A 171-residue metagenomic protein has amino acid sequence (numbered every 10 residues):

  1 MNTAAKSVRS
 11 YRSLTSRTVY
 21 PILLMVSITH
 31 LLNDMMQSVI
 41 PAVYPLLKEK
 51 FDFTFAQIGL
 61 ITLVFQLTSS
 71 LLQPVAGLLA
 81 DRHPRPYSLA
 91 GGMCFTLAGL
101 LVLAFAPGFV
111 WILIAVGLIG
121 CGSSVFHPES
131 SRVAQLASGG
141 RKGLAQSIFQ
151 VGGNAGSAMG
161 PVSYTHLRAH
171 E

Functional and structural regions predicted by a protein language model:
I28-P45: Extracytoplasmic
S38, Q66-P74, A158: Residue-level signature of mid-helix packing/kink "hotspots" within the transmembrane helices of 12-pass Major
L71-F105: Conserved MFS/SLC helix-loop-helix module at the cytosolic interface between two early adjacent transmembrane helices
F105-I114: Helix-loop junctions at membrane interfaces in 12-TM secondary transporters
V116-V151: Cytoplasmic helix-loop-helix junction between adjacent transmembrane helices in 12-TM secondary transporters
S147-P161: Glycine-rich segments within core transmembrane alpha-helices of 12-TM secondary carriers
T165-E171: Conserved small/polar residues in nucleotide/adenosyl-binding loops
